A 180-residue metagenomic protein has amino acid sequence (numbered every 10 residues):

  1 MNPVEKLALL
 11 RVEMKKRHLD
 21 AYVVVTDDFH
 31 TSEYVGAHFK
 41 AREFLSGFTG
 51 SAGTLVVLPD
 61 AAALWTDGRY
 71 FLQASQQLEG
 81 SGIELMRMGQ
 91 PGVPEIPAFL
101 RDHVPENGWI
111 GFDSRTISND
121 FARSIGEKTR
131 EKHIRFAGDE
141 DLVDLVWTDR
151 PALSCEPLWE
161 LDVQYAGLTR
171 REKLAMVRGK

Functional and structural regions predicted by a protein language model:
M1-P105, I117, F121-K180: N-terminal accessory/capping or targeting/presequence segment of soluble
G108-R115: Acidic beta-strand-to-loop metal/phosphate-binding motif
